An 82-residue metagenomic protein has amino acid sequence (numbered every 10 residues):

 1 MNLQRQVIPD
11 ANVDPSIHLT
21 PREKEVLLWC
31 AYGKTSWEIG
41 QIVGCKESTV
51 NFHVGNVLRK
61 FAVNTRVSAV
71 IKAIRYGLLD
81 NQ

Functional and structural regions predicted by a protein language model:
M1-P21, L28-W29, W37-G44, S48 (+1 more regions): Linker/hinge segments immediately adjacent to helix-turn-helix/homeobox DNA-binding domains
V7-P9, N56, K72: Intrinsic structural disorder/low-complexity segments
E23, V54, V67-V70, R75: Alpha-helical structural signal
K24-A31, L58, V70: Hydrophobic residues on short alpha-helical segments
T35-S68: Recognition helix of helix-turn-helix DNA-binding domains
